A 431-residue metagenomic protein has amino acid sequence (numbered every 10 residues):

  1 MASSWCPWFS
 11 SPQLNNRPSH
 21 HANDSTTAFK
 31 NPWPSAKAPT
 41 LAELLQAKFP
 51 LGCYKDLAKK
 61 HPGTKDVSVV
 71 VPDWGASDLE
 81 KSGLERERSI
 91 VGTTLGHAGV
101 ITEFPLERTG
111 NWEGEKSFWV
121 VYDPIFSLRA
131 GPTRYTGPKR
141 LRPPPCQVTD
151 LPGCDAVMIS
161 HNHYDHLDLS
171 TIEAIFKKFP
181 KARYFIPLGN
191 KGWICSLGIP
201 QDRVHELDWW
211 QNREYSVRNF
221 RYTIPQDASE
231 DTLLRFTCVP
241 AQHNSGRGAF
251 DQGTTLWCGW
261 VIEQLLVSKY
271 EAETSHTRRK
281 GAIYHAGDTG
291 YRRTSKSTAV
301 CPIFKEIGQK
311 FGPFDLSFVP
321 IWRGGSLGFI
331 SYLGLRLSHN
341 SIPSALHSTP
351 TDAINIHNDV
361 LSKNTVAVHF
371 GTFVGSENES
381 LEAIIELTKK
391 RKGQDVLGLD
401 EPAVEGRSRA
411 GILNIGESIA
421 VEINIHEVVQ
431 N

Functional and structural regions predicted by a protein language model:
M1-P32, A36, C146-A156, T171-A174 (+5 more regions): Cap/insert and terminal regions of metallo-dependent hydrolase folds
M1-T93, L106-T109, K389, G393-V404 (+2 more regions): Amphipathic alpha-helical heptad-repeat segments
H61-T93, G99-N162, H166-K177, G246-R247 (+1 more regions): Pre-active-site segment of Zn-dependent metallo-hydrolases
A98, Y164, N190-K191, Q211: Alpha-helix capping/helix-boundary segments
T102, D123, H161, Y184 (+4 more regions): Divalent metal-coordination and catalytic microenvironments
E103, W112-G114, S216-G312: Catalytic core of the metallo-beta-lactamase
D123-F126, N162, G189-N190, V239-H243 (+3 more regions): Active-site metal-binding loops of divalent metal-dependent hydrolases
I194-W210: Helix-loop-beta element that forms the nucleotide-linked donor phosphate-binding surface in glycosyltransferases
